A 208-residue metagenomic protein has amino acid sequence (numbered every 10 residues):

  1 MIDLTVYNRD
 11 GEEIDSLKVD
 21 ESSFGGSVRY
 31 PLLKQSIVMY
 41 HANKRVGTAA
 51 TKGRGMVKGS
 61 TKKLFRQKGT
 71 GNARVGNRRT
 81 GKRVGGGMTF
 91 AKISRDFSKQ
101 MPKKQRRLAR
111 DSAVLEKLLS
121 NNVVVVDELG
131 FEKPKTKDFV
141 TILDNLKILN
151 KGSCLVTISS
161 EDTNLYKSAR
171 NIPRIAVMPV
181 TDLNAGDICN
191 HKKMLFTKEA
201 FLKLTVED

Functional and structural regions predicted by a protein language model:
M1-V46, A91-D208: Extended polybasic, low-complexity segments that bind anionic RNA or targeting/receptor surfaces
V46-A49, G55: Short, structured surface segments that line ligand/substrate-binding pockets
R54-A91: Glycine/serine-rich anion-binding loops at beta->alpha junctions that coordinate negatively charged ligand groups
